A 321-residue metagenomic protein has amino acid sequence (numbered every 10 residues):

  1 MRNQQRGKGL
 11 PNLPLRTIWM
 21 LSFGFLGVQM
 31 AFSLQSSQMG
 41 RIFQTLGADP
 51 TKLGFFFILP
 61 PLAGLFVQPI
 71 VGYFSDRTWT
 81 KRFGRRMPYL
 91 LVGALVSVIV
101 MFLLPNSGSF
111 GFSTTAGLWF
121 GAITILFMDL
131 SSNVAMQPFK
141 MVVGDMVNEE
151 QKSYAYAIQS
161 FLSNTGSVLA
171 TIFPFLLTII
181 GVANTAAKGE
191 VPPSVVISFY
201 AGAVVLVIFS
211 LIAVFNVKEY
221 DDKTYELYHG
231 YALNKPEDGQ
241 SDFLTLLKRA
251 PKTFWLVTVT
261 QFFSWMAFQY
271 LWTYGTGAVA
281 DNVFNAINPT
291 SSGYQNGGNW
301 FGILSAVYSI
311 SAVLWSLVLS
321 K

Functional and structural regions predicted by a protein language model:
M1-L15, G108, F112-L126, L130-A135 (+2 more regions): Intracellular loop-helix junctions on the cytosolic face of multi-pass helical membrane proteins
R2-G64, W255-T260, S264-S292: Helix-loop boundary and gating motifs at the non-cytosolic
F23, G27, L59, A63 (+6 more regions): Small/hydrophobic positions within alpha-helical transmembrane segments of multi-pass membrane transporters
R41, K140-M146, G277: Intracellular helix-loop hinge segments at the cytoplasmic ends of transmembrane helices in 12-TM rocker-switch-type
G47-A48, S75, W79, S131 (+2 more regions): Short helix-loop-helix connector
D49-P61, W119, A157, P193-I197 (+1 more regions): Loop-to-transmembrane helix entry
L53-W79, L91-M101, T165-I172, I303-L319: Central cavity-lining transmembrane alpha-helices of secondary-active solute carriers, predominantly the Major
P88-T115: C-terminal ends and interior cores of transmembrane alpha-helices in multi-pass membrane transporters/permeases
